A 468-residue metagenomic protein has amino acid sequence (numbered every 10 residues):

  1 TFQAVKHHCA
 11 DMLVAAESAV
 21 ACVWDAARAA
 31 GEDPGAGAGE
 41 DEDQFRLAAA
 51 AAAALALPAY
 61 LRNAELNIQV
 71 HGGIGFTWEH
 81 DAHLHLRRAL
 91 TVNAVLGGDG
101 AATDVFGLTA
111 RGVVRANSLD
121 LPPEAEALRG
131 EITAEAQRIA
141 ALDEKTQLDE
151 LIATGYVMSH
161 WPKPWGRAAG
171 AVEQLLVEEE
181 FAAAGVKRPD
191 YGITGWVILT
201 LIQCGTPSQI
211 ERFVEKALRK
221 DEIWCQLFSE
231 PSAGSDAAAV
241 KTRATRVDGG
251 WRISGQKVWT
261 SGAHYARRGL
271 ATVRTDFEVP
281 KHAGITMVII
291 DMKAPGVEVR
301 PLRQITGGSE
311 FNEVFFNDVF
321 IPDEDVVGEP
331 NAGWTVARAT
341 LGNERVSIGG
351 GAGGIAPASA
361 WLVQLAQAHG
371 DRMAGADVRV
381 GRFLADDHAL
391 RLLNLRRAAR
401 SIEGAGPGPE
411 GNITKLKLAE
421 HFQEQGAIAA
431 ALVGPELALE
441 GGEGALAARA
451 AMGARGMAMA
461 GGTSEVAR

Functional and structural regions predicted by a protein language model:
T1-E17, A36-A38, L119-P123, A127 (+6 more regions): Glycine-rich beta->alpha junctions and the first turn(s) of the following alpha-helix
L13-A54, Q69-H71, A374-D377, H388-E443: C-terminal helix-coil-helix/basic helical segment that borders enzyme active sites and/or dimer interfaces and provides
A36-G39, A101-G192, I202, R212 (+8 more regions): Amphipathic, small/basic residue-rich leader segments at the start of a protein or domain
A51-A141, K163, R167, L416-R468: Alpha-helix capping/hinge segments and adjacent helical runs
P189-S208, G234: N-terminal glycine-rich flavin-associated loop
I202, E215, S254-R300: A short core secondary-structure module
K220-F228, T272: A short, Trp-centered hydrophobic/proline-enriched beta-strand micro-motif
T242-T245: A structural signal for short hydrophobic beta-strand segments in well-ordered beta-sheet cores
